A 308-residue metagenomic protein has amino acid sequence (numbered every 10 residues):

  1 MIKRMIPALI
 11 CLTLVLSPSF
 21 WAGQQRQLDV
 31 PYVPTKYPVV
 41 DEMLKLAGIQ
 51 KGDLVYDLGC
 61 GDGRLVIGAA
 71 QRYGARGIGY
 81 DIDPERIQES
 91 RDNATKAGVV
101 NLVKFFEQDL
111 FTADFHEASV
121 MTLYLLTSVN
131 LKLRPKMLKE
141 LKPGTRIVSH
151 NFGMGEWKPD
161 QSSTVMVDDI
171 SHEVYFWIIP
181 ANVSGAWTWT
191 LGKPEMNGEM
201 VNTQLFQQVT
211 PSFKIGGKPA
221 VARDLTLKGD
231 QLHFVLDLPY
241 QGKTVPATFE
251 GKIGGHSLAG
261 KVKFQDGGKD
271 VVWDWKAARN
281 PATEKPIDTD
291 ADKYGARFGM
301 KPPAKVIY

Functional and structural regions predicted by a protein language model:
Q25-T35: Class I SAM-dependent methyltransferase Rossmann-like catalytic core, especially the SAM/SAH-binding loop
P34-G52: Conserved alpha-helix/loop element of class I SAM-dependent methyltransferases that forms part of the SAM/SAH-binding
G52-G61: Conserved class I S-adenosyl-L-methionine
G63-I67: Glycine-rich SAM-binding Motif I of class I
R76-D81: Conserved SAM-binding motif I beta-strand of class I
P84-E117: S-adenosyl-L-methionine
N130-S184: C-terminal substrate-binding/active-site "lid" region of AdoMet-derived donor-dependent transferases
A181-R279, D292-Y308: Central antiparallel beta-sheet cores of small beta-barrel/beta-sandwich binding domains
